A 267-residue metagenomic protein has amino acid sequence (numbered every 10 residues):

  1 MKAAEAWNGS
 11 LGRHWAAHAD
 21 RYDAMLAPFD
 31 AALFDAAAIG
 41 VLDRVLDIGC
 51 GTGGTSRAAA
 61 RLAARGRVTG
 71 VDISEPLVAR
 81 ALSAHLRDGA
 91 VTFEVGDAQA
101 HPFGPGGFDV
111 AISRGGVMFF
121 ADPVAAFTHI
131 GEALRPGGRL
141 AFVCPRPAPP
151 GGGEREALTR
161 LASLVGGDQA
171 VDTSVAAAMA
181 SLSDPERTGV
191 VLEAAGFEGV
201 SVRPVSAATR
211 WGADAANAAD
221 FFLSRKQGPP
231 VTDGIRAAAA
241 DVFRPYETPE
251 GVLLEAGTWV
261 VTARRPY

Functional and structural regions predicted by a protein language model:
M1-D43, G54-A58, L77-R80, A84 (+2 more regions): Conserved class I S-adenosyl-L-methionine
H18, L26, T52-G54, A178-Y267: Conserved Class I S-adenosyl-L-methionine
R44-H101, A125: Class I SAM-dependent methyltransferase SAM/SAH-binding core
A63, F120-A121, L134-P136: Helix-to-beta-strand junctions that scaffold the AdoMet/dcAdoMet cofactor pocket in Class I SAM-dependent enzymes
Q99-V110: A short acidic, Gly/Pro-enriched loop at the edge of an enzyme's catalytic core that lines a small-molecule cofactor
D109-P123, R146: A short SAM/SAH-binding and catalytic strip from SAM-dependent methyltransferases
V124-A125, G131, R139-W211, G228-P229: Conserved catalytic/acceptor-binding region of the Class I
